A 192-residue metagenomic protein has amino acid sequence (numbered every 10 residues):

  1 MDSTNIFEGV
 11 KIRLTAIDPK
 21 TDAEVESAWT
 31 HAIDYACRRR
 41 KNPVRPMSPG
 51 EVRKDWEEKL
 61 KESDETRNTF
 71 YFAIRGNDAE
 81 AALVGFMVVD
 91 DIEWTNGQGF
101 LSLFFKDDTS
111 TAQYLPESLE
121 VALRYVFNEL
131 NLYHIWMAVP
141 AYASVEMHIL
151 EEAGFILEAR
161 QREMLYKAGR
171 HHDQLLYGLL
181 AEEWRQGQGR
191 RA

Functional and structural regions predicted by a protein language model:
M1-Y35, Y71, R75-A192: Acyl-donor (CoA/ACP) binding surface of acyl/acetyltransferases
S3-I6, W56, E65: Short linear motifs in intrinsically disordered/low-complexity regions
Y35-E58: Conserved GNAT-fold acetyl-CoA-binding loop/helix
D55-E62, Y125, E183: Solvent-exposed, charged/polar functional surfaces in cytosolic regulatory/catalytic domains
E58-A73, G85: A short helix-loop-beta-strand connector motif used in the catalytic cores of GNAT acetyltransferases and, in some
